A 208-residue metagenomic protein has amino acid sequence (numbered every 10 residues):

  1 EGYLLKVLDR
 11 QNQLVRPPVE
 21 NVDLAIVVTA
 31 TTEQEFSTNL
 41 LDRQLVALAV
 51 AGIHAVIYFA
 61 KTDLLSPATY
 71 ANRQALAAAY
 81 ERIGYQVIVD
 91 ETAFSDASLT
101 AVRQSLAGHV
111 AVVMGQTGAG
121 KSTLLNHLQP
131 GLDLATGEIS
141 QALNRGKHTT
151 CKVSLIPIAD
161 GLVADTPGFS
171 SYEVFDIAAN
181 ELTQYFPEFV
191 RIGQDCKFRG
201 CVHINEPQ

Functional and structural regions predicted by a protein language model:
E1, L8-A25, A30-T32, A47 (+4 more regions): Helix-rich effector regions associated with P-loop NTPase G domains
E1-L4, G115: Extended, compositionally biased low-complexity polar/Lys-Gly-rich tracts and adjacent boundary/linker regions are
T32-G84: Phosphate-binding glycine-rich loops and their immediate beta-loop-alpha structural context
T38, A68-T69, T100-A101, N126 (+2 more regions): Short, well-ordered secondary-structure micro-motifs
L64-A119: Canonical P-loop GTPase G-domain recognition
V110-G118, S122-L125, V153-L155, D160-A164: Conserved active-site beta-strand-loop modules that form the wall/rim of enzyme catalytic pockets and either contain
K121-G137: A conserved segment at the C-terminal end of the G1
